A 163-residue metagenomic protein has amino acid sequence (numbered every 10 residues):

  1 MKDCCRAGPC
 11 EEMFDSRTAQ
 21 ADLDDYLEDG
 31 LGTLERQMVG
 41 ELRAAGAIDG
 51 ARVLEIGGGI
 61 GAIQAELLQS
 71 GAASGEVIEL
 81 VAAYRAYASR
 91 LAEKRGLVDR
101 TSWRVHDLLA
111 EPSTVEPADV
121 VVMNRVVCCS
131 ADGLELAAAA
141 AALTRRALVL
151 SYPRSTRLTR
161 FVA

Functional and structural regions predicted by a protein language model:
M1-A21: N-terminal, positively charged/glycine-rich alpha-helical extensions of SAM-dependent methyltransferases
G30-D49: Conserved alpha-helix/loop element of class I SAM-dependent methyltransferases that forms part of the SAM/SAH-binding
G57-I60: Class I SAM-dependent methyltransferase "Motif I" SAM/SAH-binding loop
A62, E66-R100, V105-D107: Class I SAM-dependent methyltransferase SAM/SAH-binding core
A110-V115: Short conserved loop adjoining the S-adenosyl-L-methionine
V120-D132: A short SAM/SAH-binding and catalytic strip from SAM-dependent methyltransferases
L134-R146: A short glycine-rich, Lys/Arg-flanked "PGG" loop and its adjoining helix->strand segment in the class I
R145-R154: Conserved beta-strand signature within the Rossmann-like core of class I S-adenosyl-L-methionine
